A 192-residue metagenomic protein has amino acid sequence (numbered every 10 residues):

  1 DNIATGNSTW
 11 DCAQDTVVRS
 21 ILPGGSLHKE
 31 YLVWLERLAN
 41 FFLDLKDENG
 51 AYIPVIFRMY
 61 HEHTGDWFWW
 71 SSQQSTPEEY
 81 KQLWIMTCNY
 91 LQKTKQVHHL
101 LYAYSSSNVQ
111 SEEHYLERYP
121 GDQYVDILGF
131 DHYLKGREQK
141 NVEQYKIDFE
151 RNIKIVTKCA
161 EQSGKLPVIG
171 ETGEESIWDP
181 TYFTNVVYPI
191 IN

Functional and structural regions predicted by a protein language model:
D1, V55-M59, L101-S105, D126-D131 (+2 more regions): Structural recognition of the beta-strand scaffold that forms the well-ordered cores of secreted hydrolase catalytic
D1-K93, V97: Substrate-binding cleft of extracellular glycoside hydrolase catalytic domains
I3, H61-G65, S107-E112, H132-R137 (+1 more regions): Solvent-exposed loop/turn segments at secondary-structure junctions within structured extracellular/periplasmic domains
W10, F42-A51, E117-Q123, T157-Q162 (+1 more regions): Acidic (Asp/Glu)-rich catalytic clusters
N40, S106-P120, E143-K158, T181-I190: Alpha-helical scaffolding within the catalytic cores of extracellular/periplasmic polymer-degrading hydrolases
E79-H99, D148-P167: Active-site neighborhood of glycoside hydrolase catalytic domains
Y115-Q144: Aromatic- and acid-rich polysaccharide-binding/catalytic face of secreted or lumenal carbohydrate-active enzymes
G164-N192: Substrate-binding cleft of secreted/luminal carbohydrate-active enzymes
